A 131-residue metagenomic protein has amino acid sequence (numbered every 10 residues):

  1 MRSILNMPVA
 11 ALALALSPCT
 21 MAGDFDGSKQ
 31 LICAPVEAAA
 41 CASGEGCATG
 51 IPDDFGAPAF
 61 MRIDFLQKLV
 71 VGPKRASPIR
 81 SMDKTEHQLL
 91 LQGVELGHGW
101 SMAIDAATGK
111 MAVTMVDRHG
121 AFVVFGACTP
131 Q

Functional and structural regions predicted by a protein language model:
M1-V9: Bacterial N-terminal signal peptides that target proteins for export
S17-C19: N-terminal signal peptide c-region/cleavage motif recognized by signal peptidases
G27-Q67: Short, solvent-exposed loop/hinge segments that bridge or flank secondary-structure elements
G46, I51, R118-Q131: Edge beta-strand at a domain terminus
A59-M61, G99-A106, G126-T129: Hydrophobic/aromatic beta-strand elements that line small-molecule binding cavities or substrate pockets in beta-rich
I63-S101: Contiguous, well-ordered beta-strand patches that form the walls/edges of small beta-barrel/beta-sandwich domains
A103-I104, M111-F125: Short, exposed beta-strand-loop hairpins at the edges of beta-sheets in extracellular/periplasmic proteins
